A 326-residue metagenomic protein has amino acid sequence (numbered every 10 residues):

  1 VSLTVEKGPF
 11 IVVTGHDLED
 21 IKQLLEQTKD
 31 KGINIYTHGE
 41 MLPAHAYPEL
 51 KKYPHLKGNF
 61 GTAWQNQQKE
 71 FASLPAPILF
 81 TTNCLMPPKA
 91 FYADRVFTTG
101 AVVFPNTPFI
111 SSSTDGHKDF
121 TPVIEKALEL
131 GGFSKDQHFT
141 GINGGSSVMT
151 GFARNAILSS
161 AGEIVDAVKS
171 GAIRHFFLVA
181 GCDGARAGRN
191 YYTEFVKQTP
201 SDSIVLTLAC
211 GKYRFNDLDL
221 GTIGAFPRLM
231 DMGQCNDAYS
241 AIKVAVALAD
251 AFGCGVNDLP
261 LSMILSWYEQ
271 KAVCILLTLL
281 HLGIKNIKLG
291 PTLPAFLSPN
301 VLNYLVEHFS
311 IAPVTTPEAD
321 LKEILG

Functional and structural regions predicted by a protein language model:
V1-G326: Anaerobic metallocofactor- and corrinoid-dependent redox/one-carbon enzyme cores, especially those from methanogenesis
